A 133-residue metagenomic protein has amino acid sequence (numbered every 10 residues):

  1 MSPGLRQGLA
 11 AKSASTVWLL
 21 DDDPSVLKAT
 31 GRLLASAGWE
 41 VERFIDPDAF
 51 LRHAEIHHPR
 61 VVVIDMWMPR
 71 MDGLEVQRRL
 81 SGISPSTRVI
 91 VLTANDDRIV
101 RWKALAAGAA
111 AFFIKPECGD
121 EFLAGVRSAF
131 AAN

Functional and structural regions predicted by a protein language model:
M1-W18, P24-G31, D120-N133: Non-catalytic signal-transmission and effector/linker regions of two-component phosphorelay proteins
G38-I45, H53: Short hydrophobic/Thr-rich beta-strand motif most characteristic of the beta2 strand and flanking loop of CheY-like
I45-D46, D72-E75: Acidic catalytic/metal-coordinating carboxylates
R52, L74-P85: Short amphipathic alpha-helix used as the core "switch/output" element in two-component signaling
H57-V63: Active-site beta3 strand of CheY-like receiver
M68: Receiver (REC) domain active-site loop signature in two-component systems and cognate sites in sensor histidine kinases
E75, D96-A111, D120: Alpha4 helix (beta4-alpha4-beta5 surface) of REC/receiver domains from two-component response regulators
